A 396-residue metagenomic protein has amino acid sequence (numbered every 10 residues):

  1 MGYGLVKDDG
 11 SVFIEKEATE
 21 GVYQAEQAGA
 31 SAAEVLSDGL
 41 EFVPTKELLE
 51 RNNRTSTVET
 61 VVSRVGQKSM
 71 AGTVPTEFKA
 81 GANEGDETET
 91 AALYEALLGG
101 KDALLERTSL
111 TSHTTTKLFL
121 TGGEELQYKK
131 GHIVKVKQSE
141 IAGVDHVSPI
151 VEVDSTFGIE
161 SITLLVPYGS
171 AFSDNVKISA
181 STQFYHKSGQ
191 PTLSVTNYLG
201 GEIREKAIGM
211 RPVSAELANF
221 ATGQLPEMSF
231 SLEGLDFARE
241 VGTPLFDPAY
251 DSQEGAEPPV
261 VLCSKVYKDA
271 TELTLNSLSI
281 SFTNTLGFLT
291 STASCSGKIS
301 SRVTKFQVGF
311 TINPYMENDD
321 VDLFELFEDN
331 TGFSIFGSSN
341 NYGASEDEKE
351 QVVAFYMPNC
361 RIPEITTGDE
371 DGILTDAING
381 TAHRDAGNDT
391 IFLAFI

Functional and structural regions predicted by a protein language model:
M1-I396: Signature of extracytoplasmic/envelope-associated structural regions
